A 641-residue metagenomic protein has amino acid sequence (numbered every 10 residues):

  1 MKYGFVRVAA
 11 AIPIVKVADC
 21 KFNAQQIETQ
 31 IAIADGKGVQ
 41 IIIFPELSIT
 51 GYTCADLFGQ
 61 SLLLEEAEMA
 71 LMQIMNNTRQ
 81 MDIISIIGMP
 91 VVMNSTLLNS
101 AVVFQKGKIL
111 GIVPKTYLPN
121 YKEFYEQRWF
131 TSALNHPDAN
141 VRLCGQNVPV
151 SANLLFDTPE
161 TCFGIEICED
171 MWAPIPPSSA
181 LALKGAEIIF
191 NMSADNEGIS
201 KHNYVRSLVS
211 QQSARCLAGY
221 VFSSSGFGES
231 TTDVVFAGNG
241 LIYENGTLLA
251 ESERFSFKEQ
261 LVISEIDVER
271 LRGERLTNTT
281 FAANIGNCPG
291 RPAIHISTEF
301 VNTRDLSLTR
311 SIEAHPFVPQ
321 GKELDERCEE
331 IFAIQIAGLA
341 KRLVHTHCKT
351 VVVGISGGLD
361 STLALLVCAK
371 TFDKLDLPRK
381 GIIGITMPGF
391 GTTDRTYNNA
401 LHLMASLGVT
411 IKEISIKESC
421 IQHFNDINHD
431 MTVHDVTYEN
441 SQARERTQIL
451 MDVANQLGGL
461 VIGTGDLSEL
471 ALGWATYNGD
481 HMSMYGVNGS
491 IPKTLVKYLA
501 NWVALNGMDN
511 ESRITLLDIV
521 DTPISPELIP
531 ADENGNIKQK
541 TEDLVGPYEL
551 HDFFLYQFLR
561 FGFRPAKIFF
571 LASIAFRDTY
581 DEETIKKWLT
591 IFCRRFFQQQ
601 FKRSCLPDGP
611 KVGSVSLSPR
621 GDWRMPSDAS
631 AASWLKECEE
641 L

Functional and structural regions predicted by a protein language model:
M1-V352, K370-R379, I411: Enzyme catalytic cores with a strong preference for nitrogen-chemistry domains
V6-R7, V15-A18, N23, P159 (+6 more regions): ATP/NTP-dependent adenylation/nucleotidyl-transfer catalytic domains that generate, transfer, or process NMP-activated
